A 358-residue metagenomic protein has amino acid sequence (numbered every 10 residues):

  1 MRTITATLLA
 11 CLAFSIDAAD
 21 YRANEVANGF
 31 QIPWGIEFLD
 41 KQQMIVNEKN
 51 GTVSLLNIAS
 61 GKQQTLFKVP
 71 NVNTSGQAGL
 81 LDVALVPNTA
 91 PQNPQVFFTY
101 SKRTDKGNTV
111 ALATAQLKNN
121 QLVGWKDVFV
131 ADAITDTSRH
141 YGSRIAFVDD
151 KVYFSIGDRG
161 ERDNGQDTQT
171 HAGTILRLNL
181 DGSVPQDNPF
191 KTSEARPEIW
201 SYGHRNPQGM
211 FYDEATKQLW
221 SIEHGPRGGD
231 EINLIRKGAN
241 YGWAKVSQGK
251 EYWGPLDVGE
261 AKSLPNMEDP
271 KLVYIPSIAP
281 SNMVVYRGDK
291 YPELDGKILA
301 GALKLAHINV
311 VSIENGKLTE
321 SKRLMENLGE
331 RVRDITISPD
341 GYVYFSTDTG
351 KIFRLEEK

Functional and structural regions predicted by a protein language model:
M1-L8: Sec-dependent signal peptide recognition, specifically the positively charged N-region followed immediately by
L9-D17: Hydrophobic h-region of N-terminal signal peptides that target proteins for export in Gram-negative bacteria
I16-E161, Y212, Q218-G225, P276-E314 (+2 more regions): Acidic, Gly/Ser/Thr-rich repeat motifs that build Ca2+-stabilized beta-propeller blades
V26, P197, M325: Short, flexible active-site loop motifs that bind/organize anionic cofactors or intermediates
N28-Q31, Y202, N327: Short, conserved clusters of charged catalytic residues that mark active-site and nucleotide-handling motifs
A78-L80, N88-A90, D158-K322, E330 (+1 more regions): Beta-propeller domain segments
K102, V130-A133, K191-E194, G249 (+1 more regions): Short, solvent-exposed aromatic-acidic interface loops
V332-D334: Repeated scaffold domains used in trafficking and secretory/extracellular systems, primarily beta-propellers
